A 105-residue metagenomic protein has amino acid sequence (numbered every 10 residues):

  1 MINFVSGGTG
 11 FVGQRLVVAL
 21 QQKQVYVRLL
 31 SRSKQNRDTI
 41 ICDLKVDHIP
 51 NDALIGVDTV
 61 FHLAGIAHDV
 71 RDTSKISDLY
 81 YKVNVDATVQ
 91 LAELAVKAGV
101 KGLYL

Functional and structural regions predicted by a protein language model:
I2, D58-T59, G102: Structural motif
I2-K23: N-terminal Rossmann NAD(P)H-binding glycine-rich loop of SDR-like oxidoreductase domains
F4, I40, Y81: Conserved Rossmann-like nucleotide-binding pocket used by diverse enzymes that bind dinucleotide cofactors
K23, A98-G99: Helix C-cap/helix->beta junction micro-motif
V25-R32: Conserved glycine-rich Rossmann-like NAD(P)H-binding loop of the short-chain dehydrogenase/reductase
K34-D47: Rossmann-fold cofactor-recognition segment
L44-D86, Q90, L94-A98: NAD(P)H-binding glycine-rich loop region in Rossmannoid oxidoreductase-like domains and their noncatalytic homologs
